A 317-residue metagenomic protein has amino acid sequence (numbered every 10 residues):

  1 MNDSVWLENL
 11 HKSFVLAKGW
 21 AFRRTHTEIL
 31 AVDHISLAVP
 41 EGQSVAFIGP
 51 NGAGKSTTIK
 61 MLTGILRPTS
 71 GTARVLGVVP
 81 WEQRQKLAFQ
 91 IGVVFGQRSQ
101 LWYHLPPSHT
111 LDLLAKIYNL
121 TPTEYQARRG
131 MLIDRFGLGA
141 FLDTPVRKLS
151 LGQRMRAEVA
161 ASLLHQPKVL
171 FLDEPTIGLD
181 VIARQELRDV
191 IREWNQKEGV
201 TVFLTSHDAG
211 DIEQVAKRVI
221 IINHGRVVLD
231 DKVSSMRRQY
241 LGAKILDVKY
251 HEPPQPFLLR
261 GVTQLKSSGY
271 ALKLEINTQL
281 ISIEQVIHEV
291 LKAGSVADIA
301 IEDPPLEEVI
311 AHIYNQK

Functional and structural regions predicted by a protein language model:
V5, L30-V32, A88: Conserved structural motif at the start of ABC-family nucleotide-binding domains
T63: Helix-to-loop junction immediately C-terminal to a conserved catalytic motif
D112, K116, T123-F141: Conserved ABC ATPase "signature" region
P145-L149: Conserved ABC ATPase signature
Q166: Conserved catalytic motifs of ABC-family nucleotide-binding domains
L170-E174: Catalytic Walker B motif of ABC-type/P-loop ATPase nucleotide-binding domains
R188-N277: ABC transporter nucleotide-binding domain
